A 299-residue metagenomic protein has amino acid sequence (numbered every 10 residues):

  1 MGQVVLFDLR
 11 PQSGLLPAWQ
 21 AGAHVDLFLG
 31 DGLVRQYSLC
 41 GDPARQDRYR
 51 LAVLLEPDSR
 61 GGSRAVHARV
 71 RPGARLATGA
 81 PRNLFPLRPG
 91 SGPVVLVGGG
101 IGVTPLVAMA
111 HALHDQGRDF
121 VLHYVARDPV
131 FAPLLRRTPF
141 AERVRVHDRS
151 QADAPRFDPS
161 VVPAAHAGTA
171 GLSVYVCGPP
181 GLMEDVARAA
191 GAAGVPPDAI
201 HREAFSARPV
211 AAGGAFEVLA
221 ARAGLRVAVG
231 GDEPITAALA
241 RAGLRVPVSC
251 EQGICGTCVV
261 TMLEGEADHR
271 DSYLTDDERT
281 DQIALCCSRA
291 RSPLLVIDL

Functional and structural regions predicted by a protein language model:
M1-G79, P89, A126-D128: Ferredoxin-reductase
V25-L27, F216-A221, C258: Short polybasic amphipathic segments
G32-V34, G224-R226, L294: Short, mixed charged/polar active-site loops that provide acid/base catalysis or chelate metal/phosphate cofactors
R64-A221, A228: FNR/FR-type flavoprotein reductase catalytic core
P105, A240, L244-H269, T275 (+1 more regions): Local cysteine-cluster metal-coordination motifs and their immediate loop/turn environment, predominantly Fe-S cluster
S150, G230, S292-L299: Short flanking/linker segments adjacent to small metal-binding domains or redox-active Cys/His motifs
G214-C250: C-terminal accessory/binding modules appended to enzymatic or scaffolding proteins
